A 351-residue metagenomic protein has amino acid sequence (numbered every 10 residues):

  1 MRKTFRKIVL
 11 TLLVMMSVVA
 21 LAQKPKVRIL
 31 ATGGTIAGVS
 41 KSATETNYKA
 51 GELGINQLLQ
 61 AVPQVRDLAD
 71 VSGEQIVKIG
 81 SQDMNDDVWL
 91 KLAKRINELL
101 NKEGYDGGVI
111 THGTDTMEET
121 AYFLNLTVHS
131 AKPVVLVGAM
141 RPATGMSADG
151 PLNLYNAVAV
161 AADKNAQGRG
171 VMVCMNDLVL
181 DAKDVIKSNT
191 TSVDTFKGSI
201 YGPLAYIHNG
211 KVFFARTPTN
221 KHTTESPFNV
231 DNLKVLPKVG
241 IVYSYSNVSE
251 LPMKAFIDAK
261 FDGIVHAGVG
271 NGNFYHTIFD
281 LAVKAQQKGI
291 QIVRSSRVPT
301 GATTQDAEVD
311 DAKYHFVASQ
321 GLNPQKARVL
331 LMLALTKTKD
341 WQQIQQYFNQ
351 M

Functional and structural regions predicted by a protein language model:
M1-L10: Bacterial N-terminal signal peptides that target proteins for export
L13-L21: Hydrophobic h-region of N-terminal signal peptides that target proteins for export in Gram-negative bacteria
A22-E98, D280: ATP/NTP phosphate-donor binding region
L30, G54, L58-P63, D181-D262 (+2 more regions): Accessory alpha-helical/coil subdomains and C-terminal extensions that flank or cap enzyme catalytic cores
T111-K132, F274-V283: Short Gly/Thr/Asp-enriched flexible loops that form oxyanion-binding sites at enzyme active sites
A121-L152, V158-A162, Q287-S296: Short, acidic/small-residue loops that bind anionic groups at enzyme active sites
V137-H208: Internal gly/pro-rich beta-alpha loop/helix module that stabilizes soluble enzyme cofactors or their anionic handles
N271-M351: C-terminal non-catalytic interaction/assembly regions of soluble proteins
